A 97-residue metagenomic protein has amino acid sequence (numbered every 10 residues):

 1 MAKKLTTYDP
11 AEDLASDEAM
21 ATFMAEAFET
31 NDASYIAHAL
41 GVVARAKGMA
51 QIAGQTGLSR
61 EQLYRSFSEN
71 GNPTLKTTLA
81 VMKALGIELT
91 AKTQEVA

Functional and structural regions predicted by a protein language model:
M1-V42: N-terminal flexible/basic segments that precede or flank functional cores
F23, F28, Q62-R65, P73-T77: Extended, folded domain segments that form the structural surfaces/walls around functional sites
R45-R65: Short alpha-helical DNA-recognition segment
G57, V96-A97: Long, contiguous binding/interaction regions
L75-K92: DNA major-groove recognition helix of helix-turn-helix/homeodomain DNA-binding modules
